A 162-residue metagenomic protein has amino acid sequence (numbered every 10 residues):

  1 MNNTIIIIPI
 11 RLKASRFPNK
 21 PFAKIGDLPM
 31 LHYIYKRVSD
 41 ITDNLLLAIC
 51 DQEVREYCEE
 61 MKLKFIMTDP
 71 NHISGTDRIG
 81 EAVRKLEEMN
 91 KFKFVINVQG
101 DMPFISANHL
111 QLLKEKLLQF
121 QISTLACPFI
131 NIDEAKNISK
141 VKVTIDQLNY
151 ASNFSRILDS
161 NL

Functional and structural regions predicted by a protein language model:
N2-I49: N-terminal glycine-rich phosphate-binding loop and ensuing alpha1 helix
P9, N97-Q99, L125-P128: Short beta-strand segments
F17, V95, I122-L125: Structured catalytic cores of enzymes that bind and process phosphorylated ligands/cofactors
S39, E59, L117: Anion (oxyanion) recognition and catalysis
T42, N90-F92, L118-I122: Short, high-confidence coil segments that cap the C-terminus of an alpha-helix and link into the following beta-strand
L46, Q52-V98, M102-L112: Short phosphate-binding loop-to-helix
I105-L162: Conserved core of the sugar-phosphate nucleotidyltransferase
